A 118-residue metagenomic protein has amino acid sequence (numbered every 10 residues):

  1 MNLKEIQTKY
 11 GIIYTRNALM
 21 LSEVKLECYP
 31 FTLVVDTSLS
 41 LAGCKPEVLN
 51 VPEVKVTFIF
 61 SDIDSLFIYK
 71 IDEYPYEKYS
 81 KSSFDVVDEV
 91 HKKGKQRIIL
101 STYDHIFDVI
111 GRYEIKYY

Functional and structural regions predicted by a protein language model:
M1-Y118: Surface-exposed, interaction-prone regions used to assemble/regulate multi-protein complexes
